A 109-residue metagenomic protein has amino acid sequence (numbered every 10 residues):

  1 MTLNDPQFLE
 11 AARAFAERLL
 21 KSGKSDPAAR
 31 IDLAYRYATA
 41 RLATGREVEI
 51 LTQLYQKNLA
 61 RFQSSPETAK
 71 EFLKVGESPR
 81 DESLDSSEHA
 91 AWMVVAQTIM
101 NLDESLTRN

Functional and structural regions predicted by a protein language model:
M1-A29, S78-N109: An acidic, gly/pro-interrupted, aromatic-rich
G23-M93: C-terminal structured "cap/appendage" subdomains that terminate the fold
